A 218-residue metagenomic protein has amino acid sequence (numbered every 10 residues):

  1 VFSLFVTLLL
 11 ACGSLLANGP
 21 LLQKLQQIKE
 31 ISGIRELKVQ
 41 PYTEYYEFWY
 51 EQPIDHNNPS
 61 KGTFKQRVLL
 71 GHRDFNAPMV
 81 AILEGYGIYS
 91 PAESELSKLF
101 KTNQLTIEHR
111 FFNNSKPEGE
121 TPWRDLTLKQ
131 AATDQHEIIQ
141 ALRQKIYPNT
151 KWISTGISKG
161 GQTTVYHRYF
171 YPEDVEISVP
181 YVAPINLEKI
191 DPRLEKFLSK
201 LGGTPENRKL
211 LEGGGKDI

Functional and structural regions predicted by a protein language model:
S3-G13: Bacterial N-terminal signal peptides
L15-N103: Catalytic-loop region of hydrolases
K61, P91-E95, S115-G119, V165-H167 (+2 more regions): Short, solvent-exposed loop/turn and secondary-structure capping segments
L99-P117: Conserved alpha/beta-hydrolase
D125-Q144: Alpha/beta-hydrolase active-site loop
Y147-S158: Alpha/beta-hydrolase fold nucleophile elbow
G156-Y166: Glycine-rich nucleophile elbow surrounding the catalytic serine of serine-hydrolase chemistry
Y166-I218: Alpha/beta-hydrolase
